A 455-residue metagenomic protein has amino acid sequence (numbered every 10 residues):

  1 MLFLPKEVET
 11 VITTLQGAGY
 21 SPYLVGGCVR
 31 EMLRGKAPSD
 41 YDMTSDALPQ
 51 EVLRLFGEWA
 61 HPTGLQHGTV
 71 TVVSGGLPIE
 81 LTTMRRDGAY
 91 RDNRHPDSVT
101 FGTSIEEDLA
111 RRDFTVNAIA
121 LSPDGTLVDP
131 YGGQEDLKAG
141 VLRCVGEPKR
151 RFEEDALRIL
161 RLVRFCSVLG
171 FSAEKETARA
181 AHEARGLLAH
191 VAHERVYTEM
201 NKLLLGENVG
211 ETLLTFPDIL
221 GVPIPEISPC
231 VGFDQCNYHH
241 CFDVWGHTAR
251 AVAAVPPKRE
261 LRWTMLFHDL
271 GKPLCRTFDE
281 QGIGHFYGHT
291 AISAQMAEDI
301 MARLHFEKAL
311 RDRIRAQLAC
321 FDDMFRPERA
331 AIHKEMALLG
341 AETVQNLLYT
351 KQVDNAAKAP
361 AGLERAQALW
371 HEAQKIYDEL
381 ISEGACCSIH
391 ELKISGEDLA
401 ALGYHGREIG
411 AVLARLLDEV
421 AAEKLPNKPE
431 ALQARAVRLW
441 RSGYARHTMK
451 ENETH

Functional and structural regions predicted by a protein language model:
M1-H455: Catalytic cores of the polymerase beta-like nucleotidyltransferase superfamily and closely associated nucleotide
